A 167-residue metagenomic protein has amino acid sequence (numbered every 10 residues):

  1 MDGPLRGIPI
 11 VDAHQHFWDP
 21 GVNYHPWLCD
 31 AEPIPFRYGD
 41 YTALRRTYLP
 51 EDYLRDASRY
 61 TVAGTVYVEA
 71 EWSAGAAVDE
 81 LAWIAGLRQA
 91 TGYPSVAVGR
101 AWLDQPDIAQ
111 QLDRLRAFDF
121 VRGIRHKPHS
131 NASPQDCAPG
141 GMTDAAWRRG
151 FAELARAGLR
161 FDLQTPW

Functional and structural regions predicted by a protein language model:
M1-W167: Helix-coil boundary/capping segments in enzymes
